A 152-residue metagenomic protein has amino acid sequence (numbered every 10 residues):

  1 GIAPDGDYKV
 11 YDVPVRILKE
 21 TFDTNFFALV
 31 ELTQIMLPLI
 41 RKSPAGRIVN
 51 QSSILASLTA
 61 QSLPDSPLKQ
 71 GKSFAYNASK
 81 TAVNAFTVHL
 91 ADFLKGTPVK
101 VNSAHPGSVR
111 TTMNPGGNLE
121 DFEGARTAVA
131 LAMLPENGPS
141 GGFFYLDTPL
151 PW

Functional and structural regions predicted by a protein language model:
G1-F22, R41-K95: Catalytic loop of short-chain dehydrogenase/reductase
T33-Q34, V88: A short, exposed helix-loop element centered on a Lys and neighboring polar residues
T81, G96, S103-P106, T111 (+1 more regions): C-terminal helical subdomain
